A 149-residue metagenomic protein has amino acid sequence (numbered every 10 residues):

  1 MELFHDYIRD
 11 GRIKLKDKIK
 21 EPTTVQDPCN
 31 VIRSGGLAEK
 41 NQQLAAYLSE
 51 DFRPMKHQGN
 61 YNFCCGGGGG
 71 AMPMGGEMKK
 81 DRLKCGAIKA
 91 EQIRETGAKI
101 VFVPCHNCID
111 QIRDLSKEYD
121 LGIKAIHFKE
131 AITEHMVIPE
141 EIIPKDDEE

Functional and structural regions predicted by a protein language model:
M1-E149: Iron-sulfur cluster-binding electron-transfer modules in prokaryotic oxidoreductases
